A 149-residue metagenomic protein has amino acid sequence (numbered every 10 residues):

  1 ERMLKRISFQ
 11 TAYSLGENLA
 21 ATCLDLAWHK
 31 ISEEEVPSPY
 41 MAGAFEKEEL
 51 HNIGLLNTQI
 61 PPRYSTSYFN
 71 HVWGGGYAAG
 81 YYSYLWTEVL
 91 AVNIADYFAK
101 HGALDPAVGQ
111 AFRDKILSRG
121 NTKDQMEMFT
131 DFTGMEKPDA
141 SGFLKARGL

Functional and structural regions predicted by a protein language model:
E1-L149: Cation-handling catalytic/transport regions enriched in His/Asp/Glu
